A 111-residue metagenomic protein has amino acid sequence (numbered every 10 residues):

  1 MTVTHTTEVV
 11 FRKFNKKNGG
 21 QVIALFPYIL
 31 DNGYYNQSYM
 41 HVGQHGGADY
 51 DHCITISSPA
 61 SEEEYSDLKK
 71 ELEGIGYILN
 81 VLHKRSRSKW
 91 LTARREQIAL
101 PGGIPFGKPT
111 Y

Functional and structural regions predicted by a protein language model:
M1-H5, F106-Y111: Short intrinsically disordered terminal tails
T6-T7, Y39, R95: Low-complexity, intrinsically disordered short peptide segments enriched in small/polar/basic residues
T7-G33: Amphipathic, interaction-prone secondary-structure segments
N15-K16, I29, Y34, Y39-G43 (+3 more regions): Compositionally biased, low-complexity repeat tracts
A24-S66: Acidic, low-complexity, intrinsically disordered interaction modules
H52-G107: Mixed-charge, Lys/Arg-enriched low-complexity segments
